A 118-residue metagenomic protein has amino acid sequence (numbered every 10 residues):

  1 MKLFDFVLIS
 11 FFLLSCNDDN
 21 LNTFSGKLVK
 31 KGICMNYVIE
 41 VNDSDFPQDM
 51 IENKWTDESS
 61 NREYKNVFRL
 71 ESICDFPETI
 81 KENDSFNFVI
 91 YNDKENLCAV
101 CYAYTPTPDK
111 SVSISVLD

Functional and structural regions predicted by a protein language model:
M1-I9: Sec-dependent signal peptide recognition, specifically the positively charged N-region followed immediately by
L14-S15: C-terminal motif of bacterial Sec signal peptides marking the signal peptidase cleavage site
N20-Q48: Structural detector for short beta-strands of small beta-barrel domains
N22, E40, I80, Y104-T107: Secreted/processed peptides and extracellular or luminal domains of membrane proteins
I39-S44, I51-N53, E82, N87-N92 (+1 more regions): Conserved RNA-binding domains used in RNP assembly and mRNA/RNA metabolism
I51-C74: Disulfide-stabilized netrin-like
V67-F88: Short nucleic-acid-contacting surface segments enriched for D/E, G, S/T with interspersed K/R
D93-D118: OB-fold/S1-family single-stranded nucleic acid-binding modules
